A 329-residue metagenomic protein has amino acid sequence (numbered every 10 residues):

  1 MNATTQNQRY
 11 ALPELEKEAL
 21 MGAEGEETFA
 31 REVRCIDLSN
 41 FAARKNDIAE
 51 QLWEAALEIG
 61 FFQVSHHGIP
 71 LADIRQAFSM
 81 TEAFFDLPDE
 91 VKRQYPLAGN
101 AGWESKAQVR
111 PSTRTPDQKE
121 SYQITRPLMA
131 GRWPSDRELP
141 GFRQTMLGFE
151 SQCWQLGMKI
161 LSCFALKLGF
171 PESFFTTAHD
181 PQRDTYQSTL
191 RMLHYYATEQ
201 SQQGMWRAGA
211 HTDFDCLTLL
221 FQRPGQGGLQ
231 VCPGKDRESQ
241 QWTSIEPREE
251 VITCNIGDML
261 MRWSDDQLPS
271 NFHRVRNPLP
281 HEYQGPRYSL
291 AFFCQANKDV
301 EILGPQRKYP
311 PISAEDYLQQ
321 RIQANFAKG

Functional and structural regions predicted by a protein language model:
M1-G329: Peripheral, non-catalytic segments flanking oxidoreductase cores
